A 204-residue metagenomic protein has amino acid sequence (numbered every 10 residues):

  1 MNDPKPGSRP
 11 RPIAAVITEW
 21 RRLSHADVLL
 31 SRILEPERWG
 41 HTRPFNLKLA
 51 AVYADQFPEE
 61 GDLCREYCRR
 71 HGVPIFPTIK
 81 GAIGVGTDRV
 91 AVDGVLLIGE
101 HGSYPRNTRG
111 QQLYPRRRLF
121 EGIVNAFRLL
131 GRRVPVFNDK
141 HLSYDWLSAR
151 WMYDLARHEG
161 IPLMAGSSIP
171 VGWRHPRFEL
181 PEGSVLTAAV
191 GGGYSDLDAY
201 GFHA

Functional and structural regions predicted by a protein language model:
D3-R70, S184-A189: N-terminal Rossmann-like dinucleotide-binding module
E19-L23, L142-D145, S195-D198: Gly/Ser/Thr-rich loops at beta-strand to alpha-helix junctions that form or flank small-molecule/cofactor-binding
L29-E35, L113-V124, G201-H203: Well-ordered, non-membrane alpha-helical segments in soluble/globular domains
D55, I98, G192: Conserved residues at the C-terminal ends of beta-strands
C68-P105, L119-L129: A structured beta-alpha segment of the ubiquitous adenosine-cofactor-binding alpha/beta core
E100-P170: Beta-strand-loop-alpha-helix segment that lines the small-molecule cofactor/substrate pocket of alpha/beta enzymes
L155-A204: Predominantly a Rossmann-like dinucleotide-binding segment in NAD(P)-dependent oxidoreductases
